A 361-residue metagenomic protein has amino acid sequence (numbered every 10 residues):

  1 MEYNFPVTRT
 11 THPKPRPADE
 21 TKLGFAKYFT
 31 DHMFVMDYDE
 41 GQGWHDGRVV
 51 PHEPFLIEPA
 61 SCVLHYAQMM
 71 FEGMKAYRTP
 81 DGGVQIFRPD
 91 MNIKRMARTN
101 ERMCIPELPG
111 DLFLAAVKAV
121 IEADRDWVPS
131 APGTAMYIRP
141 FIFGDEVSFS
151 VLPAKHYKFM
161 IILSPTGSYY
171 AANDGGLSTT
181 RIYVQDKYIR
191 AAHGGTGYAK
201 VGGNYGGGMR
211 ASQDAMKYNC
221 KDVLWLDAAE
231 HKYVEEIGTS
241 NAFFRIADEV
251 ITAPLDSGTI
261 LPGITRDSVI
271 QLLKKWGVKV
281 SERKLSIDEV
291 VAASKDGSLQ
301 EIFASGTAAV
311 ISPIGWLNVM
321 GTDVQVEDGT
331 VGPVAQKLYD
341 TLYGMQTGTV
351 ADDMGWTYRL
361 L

Functional and structural regions predicted by a protein language model:
M1-V120, S148-L361: Helix-start/capping segments and mature chain N-termini
G110-L112, V120-G133: Charged, gly/pro-rich active-site loop segments
A123, F143-D145: Intrinsically disordered, low-complexity linker/loop segments enriched in Gly/Pro and charged/polar residues
P129-R139, F143: Extended, Lys/Arg-enriched charged tracts that mediate electrostatic binding to polyanionic substrates
